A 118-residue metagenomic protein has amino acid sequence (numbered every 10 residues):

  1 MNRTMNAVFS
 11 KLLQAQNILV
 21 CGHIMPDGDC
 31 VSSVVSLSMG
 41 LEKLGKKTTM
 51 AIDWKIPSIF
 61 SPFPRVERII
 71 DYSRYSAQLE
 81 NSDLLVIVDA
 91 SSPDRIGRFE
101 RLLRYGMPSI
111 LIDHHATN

Functional and structural regions predicted by a protein language model:
M1-N118: Replace "Mg2+/Mn2+-dependent" with "divalent metal-dependent
